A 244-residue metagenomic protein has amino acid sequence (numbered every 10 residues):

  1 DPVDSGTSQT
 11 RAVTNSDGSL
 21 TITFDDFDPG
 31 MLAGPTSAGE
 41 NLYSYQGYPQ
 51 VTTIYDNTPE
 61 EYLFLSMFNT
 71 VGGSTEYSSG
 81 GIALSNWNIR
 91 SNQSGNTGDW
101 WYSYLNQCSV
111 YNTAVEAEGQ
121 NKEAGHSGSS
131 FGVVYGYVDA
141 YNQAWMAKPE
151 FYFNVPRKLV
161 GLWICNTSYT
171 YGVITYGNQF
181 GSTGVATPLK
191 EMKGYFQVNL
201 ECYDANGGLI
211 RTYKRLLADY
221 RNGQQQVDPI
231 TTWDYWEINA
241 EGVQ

Functional and structural regions predicted by a protein language model:
G6-A147, N154: N-terminal targeting leaders for non-cytosolic proteins
W145-F151, T183-P188: Short secondary-structure capping micro-motifs at structural edges
N154-G161: Extended extracellular/luminal ectodomain segments enriched in beta-structured repeat modules
I164-T167: Short glycine-rich beta-strand segments
V173-V198: Short coil-to-beta strand junction motifs in C2/discoidin
M192-Q244: Terminal, low-complexity interaction segments
